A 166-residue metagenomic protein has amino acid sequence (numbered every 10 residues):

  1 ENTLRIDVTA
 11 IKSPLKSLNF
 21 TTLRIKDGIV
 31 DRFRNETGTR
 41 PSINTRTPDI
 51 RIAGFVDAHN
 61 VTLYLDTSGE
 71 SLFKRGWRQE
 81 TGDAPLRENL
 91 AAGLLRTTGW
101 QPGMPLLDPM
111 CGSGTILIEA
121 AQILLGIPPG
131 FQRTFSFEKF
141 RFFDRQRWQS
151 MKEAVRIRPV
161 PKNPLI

Functional and structural regions predicted by a protein language model:
E1-I50: Non-catalytic nucleic-acid substrate-recognition regions in nucleic-acid-modifying enzymes
I6, G54, L94: Residue-level signature of catalytic and energy-coupling elements of molecular machines, predominantly ATP/GTP-dependent
T9-I11, F73-W77, V160: Short glycine/proline-rich turn/loop motifs
F20, R24, G28, T47-D49 (+3 more regions): Residues forming well-ordered secondary-structure scaffolds
S42, R51-A53, T97, D108: A generic local secondary-structure boundary/capping motif
I52-L65: C-terminal edge-of-domain segments
L63-T97: SAM-dependent Rossmann-like transferase core, predominantly class I methyltransferases with a strong bias toward
L86-I166: Conserved S-adenosyl-L-methionine
